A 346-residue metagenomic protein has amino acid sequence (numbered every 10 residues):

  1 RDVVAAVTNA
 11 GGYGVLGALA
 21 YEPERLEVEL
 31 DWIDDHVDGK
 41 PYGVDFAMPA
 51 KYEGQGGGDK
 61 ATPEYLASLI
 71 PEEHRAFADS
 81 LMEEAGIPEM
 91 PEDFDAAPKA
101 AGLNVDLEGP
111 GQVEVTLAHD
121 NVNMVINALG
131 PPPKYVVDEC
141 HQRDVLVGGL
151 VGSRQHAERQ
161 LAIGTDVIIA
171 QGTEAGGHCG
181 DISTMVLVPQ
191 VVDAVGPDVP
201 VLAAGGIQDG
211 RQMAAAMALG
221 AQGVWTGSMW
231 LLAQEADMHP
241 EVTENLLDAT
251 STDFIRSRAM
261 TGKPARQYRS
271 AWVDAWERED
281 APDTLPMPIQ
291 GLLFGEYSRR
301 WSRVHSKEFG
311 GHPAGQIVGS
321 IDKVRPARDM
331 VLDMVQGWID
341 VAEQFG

Functional and structural regions predicted by a protein language model:
R1-D198: Active-site entrance/lid segments in N-terminal catalytic domains of soluble metabolic enzymes
K60-F77, D181, V186-L202, Q208-G346: Conserved active-site-proximal phosphate/metal-binding subdomains
